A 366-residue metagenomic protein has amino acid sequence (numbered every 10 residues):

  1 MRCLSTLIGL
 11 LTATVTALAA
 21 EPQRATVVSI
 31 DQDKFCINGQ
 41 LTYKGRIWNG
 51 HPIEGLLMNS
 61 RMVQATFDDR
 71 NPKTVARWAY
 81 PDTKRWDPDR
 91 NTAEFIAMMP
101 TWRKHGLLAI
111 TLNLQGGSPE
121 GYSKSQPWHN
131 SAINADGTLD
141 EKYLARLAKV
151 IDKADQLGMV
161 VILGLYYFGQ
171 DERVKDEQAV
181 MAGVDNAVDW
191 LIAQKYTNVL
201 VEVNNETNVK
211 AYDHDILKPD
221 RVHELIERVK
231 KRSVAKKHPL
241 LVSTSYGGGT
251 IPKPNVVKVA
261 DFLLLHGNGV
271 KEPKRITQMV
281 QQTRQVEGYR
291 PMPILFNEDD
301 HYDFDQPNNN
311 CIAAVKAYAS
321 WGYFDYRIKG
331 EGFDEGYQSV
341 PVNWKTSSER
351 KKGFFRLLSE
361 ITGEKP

Functional and structural regions predicted by a protein language model:
S5-T16: Bacterial N-terminal signal peptides
G9, S29-I30, L144: Generic hydrophobic-segment detector
A20-V27: Cleaved targeting-peptide boundary
T26, D33-I37, L41-D89, E287 (+2 more regions): Extended substrate-binding grooves/exosites of carbohydrate-active enzymes
C36, Q40-T42, I47-A260, H266: Active-site mouth of glycoside hydrolases
G183, V199-L200, N204-K352: Extracellular glycoside hydrolase catalytic/binding regions
